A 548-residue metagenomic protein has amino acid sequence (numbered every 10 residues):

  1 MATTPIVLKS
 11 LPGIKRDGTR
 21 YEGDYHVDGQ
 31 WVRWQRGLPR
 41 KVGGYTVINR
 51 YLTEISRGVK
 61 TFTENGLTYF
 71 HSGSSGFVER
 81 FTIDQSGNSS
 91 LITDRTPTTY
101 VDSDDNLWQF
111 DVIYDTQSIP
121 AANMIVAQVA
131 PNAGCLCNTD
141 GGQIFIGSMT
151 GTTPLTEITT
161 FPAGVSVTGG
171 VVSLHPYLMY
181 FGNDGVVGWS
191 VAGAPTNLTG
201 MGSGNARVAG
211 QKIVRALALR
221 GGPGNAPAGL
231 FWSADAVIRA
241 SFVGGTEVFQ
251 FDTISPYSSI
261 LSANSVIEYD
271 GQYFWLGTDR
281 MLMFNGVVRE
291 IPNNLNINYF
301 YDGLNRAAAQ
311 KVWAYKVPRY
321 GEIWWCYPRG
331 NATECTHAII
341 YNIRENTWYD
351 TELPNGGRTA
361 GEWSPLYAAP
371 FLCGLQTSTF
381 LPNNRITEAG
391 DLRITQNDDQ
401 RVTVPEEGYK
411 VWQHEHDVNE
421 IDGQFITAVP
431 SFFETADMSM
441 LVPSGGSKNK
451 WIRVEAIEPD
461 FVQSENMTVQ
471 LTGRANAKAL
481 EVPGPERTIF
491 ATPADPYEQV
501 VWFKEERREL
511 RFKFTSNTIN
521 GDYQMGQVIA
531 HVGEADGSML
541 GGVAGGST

Functional and structural regions predicted by a protein language model:
M1, V126, I146, N205-A209 (+2 more regions): Residue-level detector of intrinsically disordered, flexible termini and proteolytic processing junctions
M1-N132, Y257-Q272, T278-T548: Beta-sheet repeat architectures centered on beta-propellers
G44-S56, S90-W108, T152-K311: Beta-propeller and closely related beta-pinwheel folds
E79, I144-F145, I238, L282: WD40 beta-propeller blade core
A127-V165, I340: Beta-strand-rich solenoidal segments
L136-C137, W232, N331-E334: Short, solvent-exposed loop/turn segments at conserved positions within beta-propeller repeat blades
